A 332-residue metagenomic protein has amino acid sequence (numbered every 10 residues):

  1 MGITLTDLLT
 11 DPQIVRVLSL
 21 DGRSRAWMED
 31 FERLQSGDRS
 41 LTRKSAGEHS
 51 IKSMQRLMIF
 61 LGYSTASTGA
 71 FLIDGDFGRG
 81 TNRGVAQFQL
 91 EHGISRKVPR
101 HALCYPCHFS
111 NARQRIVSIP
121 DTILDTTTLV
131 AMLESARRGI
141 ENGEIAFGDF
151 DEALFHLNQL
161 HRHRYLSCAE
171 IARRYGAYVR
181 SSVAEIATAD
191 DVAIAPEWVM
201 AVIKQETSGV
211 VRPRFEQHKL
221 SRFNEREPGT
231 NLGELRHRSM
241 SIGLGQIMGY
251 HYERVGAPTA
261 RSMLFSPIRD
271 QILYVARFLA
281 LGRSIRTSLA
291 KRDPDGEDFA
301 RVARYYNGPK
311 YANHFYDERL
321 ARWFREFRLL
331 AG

Functional and structural regions predicted by a protein language model:
M1-S181, M248, V302, L330-G332: Cell-envelope/ECM-targeting effectors and their regulatory/trafficking segments
R33-D38, F155-G332: Catalytic glycan-binding domains that act on GlcNAc-containing polysaccharides
